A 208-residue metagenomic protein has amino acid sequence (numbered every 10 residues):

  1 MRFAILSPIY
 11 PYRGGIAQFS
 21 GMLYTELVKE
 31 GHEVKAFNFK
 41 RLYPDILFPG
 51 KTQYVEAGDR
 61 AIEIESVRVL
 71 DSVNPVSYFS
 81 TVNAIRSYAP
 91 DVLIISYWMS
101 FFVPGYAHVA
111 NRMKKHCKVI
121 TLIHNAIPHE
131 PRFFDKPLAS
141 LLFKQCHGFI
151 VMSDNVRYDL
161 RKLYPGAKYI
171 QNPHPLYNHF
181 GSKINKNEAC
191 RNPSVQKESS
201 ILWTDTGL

Functional and structural regions predicted by a protein language model:
S7-G21, P44, W98-V103: A short, glycine/small-residue-rich beta-strand->loop->alpha-helix junction that serves as a flexible
P11-R13, T25-S87, V156, R161: N-terminal strand-loop element at the rim of the active site of nucleotide-sugar-dependent glycosyltransferases
L42, V156, N172-S182, T204-L208: Short beta-strand->alpha-helix junction loop in the catalytic core of nucleotide-activated group-transfer enzymes
P75-T81, L93-H116: An aromatic- and histidine-rich active-site surface loop
W98-F102, C117-F133, H147-G148: A short, histidine- and acid-enriched strand-loop-helix "catalytic/donor-clamping" loop that lines the nucleotide-sugar
N111-R112, R132-F149: Membrane-proximal helix-turn-helix segments that form the acceptor-binding/catalytic region of lipid-linked
R132, Y158-L163, P175-P193: Acidic anion/phosphate-binding donor-loop and adjacent secondary structure in glycosyltransferase catalytic cores
N192-L208: Conserved donor-binding/catalytic core segment of Leloir-type glycosyltransferases
